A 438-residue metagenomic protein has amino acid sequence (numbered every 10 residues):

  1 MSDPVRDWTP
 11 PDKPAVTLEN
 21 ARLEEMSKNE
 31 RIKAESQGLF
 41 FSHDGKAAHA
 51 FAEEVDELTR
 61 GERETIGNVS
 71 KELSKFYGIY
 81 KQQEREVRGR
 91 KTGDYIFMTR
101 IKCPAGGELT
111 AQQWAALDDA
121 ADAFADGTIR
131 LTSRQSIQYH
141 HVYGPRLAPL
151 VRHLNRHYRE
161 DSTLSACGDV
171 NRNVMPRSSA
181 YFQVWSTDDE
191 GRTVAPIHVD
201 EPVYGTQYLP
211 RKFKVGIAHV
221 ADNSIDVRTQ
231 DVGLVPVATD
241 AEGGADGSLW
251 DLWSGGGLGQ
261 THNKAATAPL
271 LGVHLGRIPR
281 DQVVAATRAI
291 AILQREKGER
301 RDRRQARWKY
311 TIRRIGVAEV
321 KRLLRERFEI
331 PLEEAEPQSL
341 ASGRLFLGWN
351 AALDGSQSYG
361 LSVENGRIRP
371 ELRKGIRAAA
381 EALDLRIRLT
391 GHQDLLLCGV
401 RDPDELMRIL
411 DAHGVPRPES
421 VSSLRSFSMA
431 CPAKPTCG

Functional and structural regions predicted by a protein language model:
S2-G438: Peripheral terminal and linker regions in Fe-S/redox and tRNA-modifying enzymes
